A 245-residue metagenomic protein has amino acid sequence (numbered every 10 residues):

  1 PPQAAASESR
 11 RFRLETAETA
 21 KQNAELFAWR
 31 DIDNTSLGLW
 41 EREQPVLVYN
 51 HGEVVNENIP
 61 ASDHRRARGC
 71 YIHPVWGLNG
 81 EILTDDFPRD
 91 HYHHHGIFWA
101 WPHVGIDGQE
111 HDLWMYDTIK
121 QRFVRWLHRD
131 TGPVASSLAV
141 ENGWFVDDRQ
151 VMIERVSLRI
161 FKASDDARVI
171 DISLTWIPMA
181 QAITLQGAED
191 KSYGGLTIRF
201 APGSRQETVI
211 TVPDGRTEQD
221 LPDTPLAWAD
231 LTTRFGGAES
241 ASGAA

Functional and structural regions predicted by a protein language model:
P1-A20, W126-T131, I160-D166, S173-A180 (+2 more regions): Low-complexity, Gly/Pro
P1-L26, Y49-E141: Alpha-mannosidase-like glycoside hydrolase catalytic domains involved in N-glycan trimming, generalizing to other
A5, R42-Q44, H128-S136, A163-D166 (+1 more regions): A short, structured loop/turn motif at beta-sheet edges
R11-E15, W40, A139-E141, D171-I177 (+1 more regions): Residues within well-ordered beta-strands of beta-sheet-rich folds
L26-I32, D130-G132, S136-E189: Acidic, contiguous internal or C-terminal segments within carbohydrate-active enzymes that form a structured patch used
D33-N50: Mature N-terminal segment immediately following signal peptide/propeptide cleavage in secreted/periplasmic
Y49-V55, P60-P74, A163-T211: Acidic (Asp/Glu-rich), glycine- and aromatic
A182, A188-A245: Active-site/ligand-binding surface loops and adjacent short beta/alpha elements that line catalytic pockets across
